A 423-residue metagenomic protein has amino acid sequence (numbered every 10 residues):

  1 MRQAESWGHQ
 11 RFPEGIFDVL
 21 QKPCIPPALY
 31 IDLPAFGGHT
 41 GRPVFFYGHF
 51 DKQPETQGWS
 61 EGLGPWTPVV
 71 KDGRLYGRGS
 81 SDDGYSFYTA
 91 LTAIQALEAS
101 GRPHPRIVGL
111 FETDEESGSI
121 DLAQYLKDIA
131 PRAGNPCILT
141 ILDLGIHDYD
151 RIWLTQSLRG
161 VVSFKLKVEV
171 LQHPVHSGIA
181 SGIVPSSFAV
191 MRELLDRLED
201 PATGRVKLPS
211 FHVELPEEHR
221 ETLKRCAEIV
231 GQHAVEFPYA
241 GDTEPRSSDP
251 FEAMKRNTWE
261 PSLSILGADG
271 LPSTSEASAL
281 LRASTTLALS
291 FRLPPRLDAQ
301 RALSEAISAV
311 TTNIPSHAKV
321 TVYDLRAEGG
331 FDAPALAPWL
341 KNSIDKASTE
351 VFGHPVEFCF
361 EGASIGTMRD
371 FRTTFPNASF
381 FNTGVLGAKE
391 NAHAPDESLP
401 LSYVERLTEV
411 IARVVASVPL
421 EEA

Functional and structural regions predicted by a protein language model:
M1-G58, S284-A288, Q300-L303: N-terminal helical capping/dimerization or prosegment-like subdomains of hydrolases acting on amide or phosphate bonds
H39, D148, K207-S284, R292-E305 (+2 more regions): An extended, acidic, His-containing surface patch that forms the Zn2+-binding/catalytic region of metallohydrolases
T40-F111, G134, S402, R406: Active-site metal-coordination/substrate-binding segment of hydrolases, especially metallo-dependent peptidases
D51, L198, A202-T203, S308-H317: A common structural junction motif
S86-S100, S119-K127, P185-R197: Active-site-proximal alpha-helical scaffold in enzymes
H104-S186: Histidine/acidic-residue-rich, glycine-tolerant segments that coordinate divalent metal ions
L171-E236: Polar, glycine-rich mid-to-C-terminal structural blocks that act as macromolecule-binding/assembly scaffolds
